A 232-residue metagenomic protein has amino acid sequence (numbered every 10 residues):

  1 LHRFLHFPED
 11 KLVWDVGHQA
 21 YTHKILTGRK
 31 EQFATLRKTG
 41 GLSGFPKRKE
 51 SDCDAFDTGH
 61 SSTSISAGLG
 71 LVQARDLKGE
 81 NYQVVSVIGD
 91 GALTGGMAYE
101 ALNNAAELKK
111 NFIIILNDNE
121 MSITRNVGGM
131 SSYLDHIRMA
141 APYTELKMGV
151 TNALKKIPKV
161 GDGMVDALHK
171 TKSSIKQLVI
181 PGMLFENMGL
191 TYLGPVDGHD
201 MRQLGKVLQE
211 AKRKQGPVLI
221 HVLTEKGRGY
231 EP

Functional and structural regions predicted by a protein language model:
L1-L108: Cofactor-binding active-site loop characterized by glycine-rich and histidine/acidic residues
L12-D15, K47, S86, I114-N117 (+2 more regions): General beta-strand structural signal in soluble alpha/beta enzymes
S43, C53, L108-I115, I157 (+2 more regions): Generic, low-specificity signal for short hydrophobic/alpha-helical stretches with a mild N-terminal bias, encompassing
Q83, N111, P217: Alpha/beta-hydrolase fold active-site loops
G91-A92, N119-M121: Short acidic/polar capping segments at secondary-structure boundaries
G95-N117, S132-R138: A short alpha/beta connector and helix-capping loop motif
E120-P232: Long, well-ordered, tryptophan-enriched scaffold segments
